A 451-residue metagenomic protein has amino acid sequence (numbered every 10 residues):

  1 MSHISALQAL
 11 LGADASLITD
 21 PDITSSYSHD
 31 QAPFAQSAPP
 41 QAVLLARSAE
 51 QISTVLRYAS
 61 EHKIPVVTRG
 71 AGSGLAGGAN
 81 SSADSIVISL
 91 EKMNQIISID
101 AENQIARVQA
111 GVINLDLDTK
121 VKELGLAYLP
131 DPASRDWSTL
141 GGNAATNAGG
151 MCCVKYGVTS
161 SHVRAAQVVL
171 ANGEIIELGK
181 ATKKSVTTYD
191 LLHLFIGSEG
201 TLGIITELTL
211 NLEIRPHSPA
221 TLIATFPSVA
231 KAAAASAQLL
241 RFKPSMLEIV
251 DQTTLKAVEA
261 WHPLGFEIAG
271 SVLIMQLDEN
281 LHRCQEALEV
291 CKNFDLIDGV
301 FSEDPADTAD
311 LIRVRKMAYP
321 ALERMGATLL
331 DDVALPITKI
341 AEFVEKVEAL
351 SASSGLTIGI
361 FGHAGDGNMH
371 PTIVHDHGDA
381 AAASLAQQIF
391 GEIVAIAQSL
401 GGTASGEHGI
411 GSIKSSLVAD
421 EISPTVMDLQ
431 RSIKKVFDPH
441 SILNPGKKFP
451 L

Functional and structural regions predicted by a protein language model:
M1-L451: Noncatalytic alpha-helical scaffold of FAD-dependent oxidoreductases
